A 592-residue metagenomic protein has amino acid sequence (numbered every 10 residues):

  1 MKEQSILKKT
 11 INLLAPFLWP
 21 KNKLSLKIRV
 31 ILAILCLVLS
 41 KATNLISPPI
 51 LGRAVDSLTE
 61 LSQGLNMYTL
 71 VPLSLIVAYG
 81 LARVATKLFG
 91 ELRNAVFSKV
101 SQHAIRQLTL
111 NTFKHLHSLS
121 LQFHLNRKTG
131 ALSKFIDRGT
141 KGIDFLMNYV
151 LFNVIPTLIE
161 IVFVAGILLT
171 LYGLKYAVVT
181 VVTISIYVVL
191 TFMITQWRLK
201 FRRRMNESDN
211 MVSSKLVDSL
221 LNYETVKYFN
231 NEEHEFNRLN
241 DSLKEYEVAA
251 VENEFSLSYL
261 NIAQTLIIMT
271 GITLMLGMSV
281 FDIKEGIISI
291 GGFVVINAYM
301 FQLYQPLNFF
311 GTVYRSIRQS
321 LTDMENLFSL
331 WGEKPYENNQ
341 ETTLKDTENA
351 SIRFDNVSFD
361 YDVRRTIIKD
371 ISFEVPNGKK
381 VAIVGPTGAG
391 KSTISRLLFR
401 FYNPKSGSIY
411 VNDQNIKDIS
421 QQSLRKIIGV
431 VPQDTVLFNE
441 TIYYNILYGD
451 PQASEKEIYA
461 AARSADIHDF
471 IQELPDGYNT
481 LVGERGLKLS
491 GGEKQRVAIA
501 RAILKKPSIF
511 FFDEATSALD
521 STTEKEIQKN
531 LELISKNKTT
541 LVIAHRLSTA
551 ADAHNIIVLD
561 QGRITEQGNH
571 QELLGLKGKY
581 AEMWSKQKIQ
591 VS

Functional and structural regions predicted by a protein language model:
M1-Q4, K23, Q102, L110-T140 (+6 more regions): Short intracellular "coupling" helices and adjacent cytoplasmic loop segments at the cytosolic face of multi-pass
T10, L26-F89, L169-A177, G286-I290: Transmembrane helix-loop-helix hairpins at lipid-water interfaces of multipass membrane proteins, especially the type-1
P20-L24, L121-Q122, R138-M147, L151 (+8 more regions): An intracellular "coupling" helix at the cytosolic face of ABC transporter transmembrane type-1 domains
I28-R53, L75, Y79, F97-S98 (+5 more regions): Alpha-helical segments in transporter systems
A33-V38, F152-R203, L276-I288: Transmembrane helices of ABC transporter permease
A78-T86, G90, T183-Y187, L257-M278 (+1 more regions): Hydrophobic alpha-helical segments in the permease module
S208, N231, F255, Q302-G332: Cytosolic ends of transmembrane helices, especially the final helix of ABC transmembrane type-1 domains
D346-S592: ABC-type nucleotide-binding domain
